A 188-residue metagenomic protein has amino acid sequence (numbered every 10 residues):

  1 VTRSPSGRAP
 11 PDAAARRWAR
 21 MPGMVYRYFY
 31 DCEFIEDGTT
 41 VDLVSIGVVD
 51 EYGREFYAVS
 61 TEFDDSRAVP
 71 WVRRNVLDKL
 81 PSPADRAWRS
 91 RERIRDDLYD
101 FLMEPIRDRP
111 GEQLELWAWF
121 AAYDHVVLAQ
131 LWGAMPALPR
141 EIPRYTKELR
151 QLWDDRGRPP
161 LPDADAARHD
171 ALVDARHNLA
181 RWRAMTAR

Functional and structural regions predicted by a protein language model:
V1-G7: Extreme N-terminal basic, low-complexity initiation segments that serve as generic localization/processing leaders
R8-G23: Short, Lys/Arg-enriched N-terminal segments with co-localized hydrophobic residues within the first ~10-30 amino acids
P22-W119, D165: Conserved non-catalytic scaffold segment of RNase H-like nuclease domains
E115-A121, V127, P160-R188: Acidic, Mg2+-coordinating catalytic module of metal-dependent nucleases/exonucleases that use a two-metal-ion mechanism
Y123-P143: Substrate-recognition/cap helix-loop segment adjacent to the acidic, metal-dependent catalytic center of Asp-based
E141-P160: Short, flexible loop segments at boundaries between secondary-structure elements
